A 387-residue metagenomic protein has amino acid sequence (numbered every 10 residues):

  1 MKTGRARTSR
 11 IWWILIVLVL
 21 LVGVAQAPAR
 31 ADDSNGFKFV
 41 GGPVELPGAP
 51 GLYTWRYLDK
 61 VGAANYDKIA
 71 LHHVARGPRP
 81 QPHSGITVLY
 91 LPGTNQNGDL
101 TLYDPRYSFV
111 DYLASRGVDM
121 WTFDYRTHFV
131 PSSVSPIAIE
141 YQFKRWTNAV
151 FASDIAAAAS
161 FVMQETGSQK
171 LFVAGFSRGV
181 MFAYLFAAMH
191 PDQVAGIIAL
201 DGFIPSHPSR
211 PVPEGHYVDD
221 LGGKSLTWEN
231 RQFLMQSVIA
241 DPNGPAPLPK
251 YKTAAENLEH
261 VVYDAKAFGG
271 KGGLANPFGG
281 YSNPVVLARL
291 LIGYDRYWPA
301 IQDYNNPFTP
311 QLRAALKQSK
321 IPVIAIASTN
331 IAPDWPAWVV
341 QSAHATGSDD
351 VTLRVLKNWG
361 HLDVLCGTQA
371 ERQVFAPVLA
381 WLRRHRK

Functional and structural regions predicted by a protein language model:
N35-P80: N-terminal cap/lid segment of alpha/beta-hydrolase-fold proteins
P78-T122: Short, surface-exposed "cap/lid" segments of acyl-processing enzymes
Q142-M163: Alpha/beta-hydrolase active-site loop
T166-S177: Alpha/beta-hydrolase fold nucleophile elbow
M181-P208: Conserved hydrolase catalytic core segment
E214-I331: Alpha/beta-hydrolase
I331-W338: Conserved alpha/beta-hydrolase "acid-adjacent" motif
T352-K387: Catalytic active-site module of serine/aspartate enzymes centered on a nucleophile-bearing elbow/loop
